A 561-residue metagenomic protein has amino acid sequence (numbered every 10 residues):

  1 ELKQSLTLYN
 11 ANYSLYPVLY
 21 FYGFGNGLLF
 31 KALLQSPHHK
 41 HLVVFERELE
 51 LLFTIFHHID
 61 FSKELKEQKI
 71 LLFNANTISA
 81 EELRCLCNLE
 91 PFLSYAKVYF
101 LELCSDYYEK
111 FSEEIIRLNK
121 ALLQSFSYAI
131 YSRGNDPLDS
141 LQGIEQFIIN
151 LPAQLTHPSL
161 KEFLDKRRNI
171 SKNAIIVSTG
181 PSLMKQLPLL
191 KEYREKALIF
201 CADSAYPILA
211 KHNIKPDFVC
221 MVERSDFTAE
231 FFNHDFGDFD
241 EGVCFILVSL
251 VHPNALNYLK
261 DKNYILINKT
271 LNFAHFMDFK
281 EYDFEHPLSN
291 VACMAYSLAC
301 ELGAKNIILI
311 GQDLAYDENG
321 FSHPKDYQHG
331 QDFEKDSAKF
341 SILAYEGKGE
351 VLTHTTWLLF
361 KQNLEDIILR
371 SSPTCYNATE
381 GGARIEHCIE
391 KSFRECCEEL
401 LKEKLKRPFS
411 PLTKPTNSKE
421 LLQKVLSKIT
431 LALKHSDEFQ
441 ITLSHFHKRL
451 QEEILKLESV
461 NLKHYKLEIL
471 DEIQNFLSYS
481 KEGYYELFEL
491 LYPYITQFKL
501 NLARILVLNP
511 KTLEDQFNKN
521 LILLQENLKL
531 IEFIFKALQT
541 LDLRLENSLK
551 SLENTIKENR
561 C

Functional and structural regions predicted by a protein language model:
E1-V18, G27-A32, G143, F147-F163: Class I S-adenosylmethionine
P17-A75: SAM cofactor-binding core of SAM-dependent methyltransferases, primarily the Rossmann-like beta-alpha-beta module
Q35-H41, R194-E195, N213-P216: Conserved S-adenosyl-L-methionine
E46-R47, A205-Y206, N213-E223, A299-K325: Glycine-rich phosphate/pyrophosphate-binding loops and their adjacent beta-strand/loop elements at enzyme active sites
L52, F56-D136, A210-M294, L298-L302 (+2 more regions): Acidic/Gly/His-enriched mid-domain segments of enzyme catalytic cores or analogous surface patches that mediate
F61-Q68, C220-S225, N233-E241, P324-S341 (+1 more regions): Acidic, Ser/Thr-rich peripheral helices and adjacent loops at domain boundaries
D336-G382: Polyanion-binding loop/helix "lid" in catalytic or ligand-binding cores
R370-C561: Long, compositionally biased charged/polar accessory segments in the mid-to-C-terminal portions of proteins
